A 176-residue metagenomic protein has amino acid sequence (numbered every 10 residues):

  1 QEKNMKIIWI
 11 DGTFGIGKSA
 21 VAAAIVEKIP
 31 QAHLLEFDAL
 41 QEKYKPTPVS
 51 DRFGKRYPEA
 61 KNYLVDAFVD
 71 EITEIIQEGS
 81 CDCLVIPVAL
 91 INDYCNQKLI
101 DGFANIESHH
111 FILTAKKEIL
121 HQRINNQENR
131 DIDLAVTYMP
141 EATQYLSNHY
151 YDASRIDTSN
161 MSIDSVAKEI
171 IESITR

Functional and structural regions predicted by a protein language model:
I10: Hydrophobic anchor at the beta1->P-loop junction of P-loop NTPases
T13: P-loop (Walker A) phosphate-binding loop of NTP-binding proteins
I16: ATP-binding Walker
S19: Walker A/P-loop
A23-D70: Conserved substrate/cofactor phosphate-moiety recognition/catalytic segment in nucleotide-dependent phosphotransferases
K61-N105: Glycine-rich phosphate-binding loop used to anchor ATP phosphates in small-molecule kinases, encompassing both
A104-I124: Conserved phosphate-donor/acceptor-positioning beta-strand/loop module used by diverse small-molecule
N126-E169: Small-molecule kinase domains that catalyze NTP-dependent phosphoryl transfer to phosphate-bearing small molecules
